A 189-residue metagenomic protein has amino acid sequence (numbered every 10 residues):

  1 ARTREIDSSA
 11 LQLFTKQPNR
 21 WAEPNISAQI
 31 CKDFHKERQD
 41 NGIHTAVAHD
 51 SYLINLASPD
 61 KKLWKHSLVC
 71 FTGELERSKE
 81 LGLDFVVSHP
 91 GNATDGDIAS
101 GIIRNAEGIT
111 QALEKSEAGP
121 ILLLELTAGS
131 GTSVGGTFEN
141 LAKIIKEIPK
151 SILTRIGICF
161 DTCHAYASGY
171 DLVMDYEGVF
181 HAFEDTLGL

Functional and structural regions predicted by a protein language model:
A1, K16-P18, D50-L53, G91-A93 (+2 more regions): Active-site beta-loop-alpha junctions enriched in small/polar residues
A1, S9-L13, A46-D50, V86-S88 (+2 more regions): Hydrophobic faces of well-ordered beta-strands that scaffold small-molecule active sites in alpha/beta enzyme cores
A1-D50, I54, S58-E76: N-terminal pre-domain/capping segments
A22, D97, T132-S133, S168 (+1 more regions): Secondary-structure boundary/capping motif
C31, R104-E107, L141, Y176-F180: Well-ordered, non-membrane alpha-helical segments in soluble/globular domains
L56-G157: Active-site acidic/histidine proton-transfer and metal-coordination neighborhood in alpha/beta enzyme cores
G169-L189: A short alpha/beta connector and helix-capping loop motif
